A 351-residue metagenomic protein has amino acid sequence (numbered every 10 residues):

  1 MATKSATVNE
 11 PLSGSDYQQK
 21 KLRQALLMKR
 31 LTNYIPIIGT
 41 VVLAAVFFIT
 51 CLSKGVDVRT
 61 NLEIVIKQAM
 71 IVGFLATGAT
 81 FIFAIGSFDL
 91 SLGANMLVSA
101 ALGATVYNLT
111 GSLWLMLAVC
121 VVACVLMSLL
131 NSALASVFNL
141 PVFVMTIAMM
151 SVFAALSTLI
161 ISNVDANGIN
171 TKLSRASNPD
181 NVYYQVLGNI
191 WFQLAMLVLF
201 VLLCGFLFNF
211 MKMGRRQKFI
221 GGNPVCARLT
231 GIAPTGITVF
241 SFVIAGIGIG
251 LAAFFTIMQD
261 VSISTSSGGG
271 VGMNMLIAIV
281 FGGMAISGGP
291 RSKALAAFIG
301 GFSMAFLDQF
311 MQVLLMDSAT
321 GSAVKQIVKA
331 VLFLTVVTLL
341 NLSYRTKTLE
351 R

Functional and structural regions predicted by a protein language model:
M1-V46, G222-G236, L307-R351: Cytosolic-side transmembrane-helix boundaries in multi-pass membrane proteins
V42-L52, D57-L109, L134-N139, I279-R291 (+1 more regions): Single transmembrane alpha-helix segments in multi-pass membrane proteins
S53-I64, T158, S162-V164, F208 (+2 more regions): Inter-helical junctions in multi-pass inner-membrane proteins, predominant in energy-converting antiporter-like
Q68-G78, A94-V98, V125-L129, A148 (+6 more regions): Hydrophobic alpha-helical segments embedded in the membrane of multi-pass proteins
G111-S151, G300: Alpha-helical transmembrane segments within multi-pass membrane transporters and channels
S112, L117, M127-N131, Q185-S264: Helix-loop-helix "hairpin" substructures at the membrane interface of multi-pass membrane proteins
F138, V142-F210, D260-T265, S318 (+2 more regions): Transmembrane helix-bundle core of multi-pass membrane transporters and related energy-transducing complexes
D260-A330: Transmembrane alpha-helical segments in multi-pass inner-membrane proteins
